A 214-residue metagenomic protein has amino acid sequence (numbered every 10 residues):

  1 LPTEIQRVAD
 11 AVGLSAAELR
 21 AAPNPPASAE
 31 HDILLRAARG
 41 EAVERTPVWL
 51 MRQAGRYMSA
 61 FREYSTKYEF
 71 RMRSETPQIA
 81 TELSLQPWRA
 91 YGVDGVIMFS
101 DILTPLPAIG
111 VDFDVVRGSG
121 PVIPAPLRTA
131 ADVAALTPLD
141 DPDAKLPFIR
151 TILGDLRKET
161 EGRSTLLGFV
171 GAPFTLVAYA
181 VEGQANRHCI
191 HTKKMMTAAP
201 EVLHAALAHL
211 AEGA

Functional and structural regions predicted by a protein language model:
P2-R117: N-terminal basic, low-complexity leaders that serve as flexible interaction/assembly modules and, when applicable, as
A38-G40, T46, R71-S74, A80 (+10 more regions): Functionally constrained cores in energy, signaling, and assembly domains
D114-G213: Active-site-proximal, glycine-rich beta->alpha crossover segments in alpha/beta enzymes that shape flexible
